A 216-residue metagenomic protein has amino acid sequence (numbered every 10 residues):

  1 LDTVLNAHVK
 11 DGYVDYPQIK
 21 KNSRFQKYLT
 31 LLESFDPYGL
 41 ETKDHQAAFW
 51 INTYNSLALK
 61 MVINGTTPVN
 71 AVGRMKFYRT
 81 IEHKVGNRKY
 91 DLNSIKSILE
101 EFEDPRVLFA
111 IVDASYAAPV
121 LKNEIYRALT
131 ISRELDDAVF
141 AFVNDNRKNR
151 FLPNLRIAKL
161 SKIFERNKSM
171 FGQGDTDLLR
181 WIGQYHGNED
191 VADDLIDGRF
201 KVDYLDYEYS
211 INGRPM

Functional and structural regions predicted by a protein language model:
L1-M216: Interaction/scaffold regions that mediate signaling and macromolecular assembly across diverse proteins
